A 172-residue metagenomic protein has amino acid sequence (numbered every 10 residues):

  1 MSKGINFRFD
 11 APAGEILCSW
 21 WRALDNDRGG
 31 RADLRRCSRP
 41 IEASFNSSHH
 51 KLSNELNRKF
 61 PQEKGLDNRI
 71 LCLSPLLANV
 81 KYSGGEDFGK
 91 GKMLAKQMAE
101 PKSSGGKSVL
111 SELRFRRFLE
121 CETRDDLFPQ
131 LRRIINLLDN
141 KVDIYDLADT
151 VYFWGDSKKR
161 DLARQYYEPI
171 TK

Functional and structural regions predicted by a protein language model:
S2-K172: Basic, alpha-helical nucleic-acid-binding regions used in initiation and control of genome expression
